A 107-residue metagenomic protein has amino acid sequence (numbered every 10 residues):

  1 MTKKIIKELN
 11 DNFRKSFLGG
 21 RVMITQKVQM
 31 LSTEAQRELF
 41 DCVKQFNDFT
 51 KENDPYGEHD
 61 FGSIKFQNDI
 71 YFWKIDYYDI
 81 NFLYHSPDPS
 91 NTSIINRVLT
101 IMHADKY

Functional and structural regions predicted by a protein language model:
T2-K65: Compact soluble domain cores
D60-Y107: Short, compact, well-ordered microdomains
